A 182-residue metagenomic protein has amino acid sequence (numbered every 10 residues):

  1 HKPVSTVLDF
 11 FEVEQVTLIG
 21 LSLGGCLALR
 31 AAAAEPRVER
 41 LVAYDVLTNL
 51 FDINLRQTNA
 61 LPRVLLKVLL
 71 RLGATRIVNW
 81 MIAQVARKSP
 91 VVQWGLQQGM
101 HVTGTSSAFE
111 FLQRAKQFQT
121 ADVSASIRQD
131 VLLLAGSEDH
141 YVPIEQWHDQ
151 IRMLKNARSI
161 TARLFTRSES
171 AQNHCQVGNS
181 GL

Functional and structural regions predicted by a protein language model:
H1-E12, R30: Alpha/beta-hydrolase active-site loop
L18-G20, G25-P36, L41-A43: Short glycine-enriched nucleophile-adjacent loop and the immediately C-terminal alpha-helix near the catalytic center
V42-I53: Active-site nucleophile loop of the alpha/beta-hydrolase fold
L61-L96: Helix-rich cap/lid subdomain of alpha/beta-hydrolase
T105-V123: Active-site nucleophile elbow and catalytic-triad environment of alpha/beta-hydrolase enzymes
I127-R128, L133-A135, D139: Short beta-strand/loop motif that positions the catalytic acidic residue of the alpha/beta-hydrolase fold
H140-Q146: Conserved alpha/beta-hydrolase "acid-adjacent" motif
R163-G181: Catalytic histidine-centered segment of alpha/beta-hydrolase-like enzymes
